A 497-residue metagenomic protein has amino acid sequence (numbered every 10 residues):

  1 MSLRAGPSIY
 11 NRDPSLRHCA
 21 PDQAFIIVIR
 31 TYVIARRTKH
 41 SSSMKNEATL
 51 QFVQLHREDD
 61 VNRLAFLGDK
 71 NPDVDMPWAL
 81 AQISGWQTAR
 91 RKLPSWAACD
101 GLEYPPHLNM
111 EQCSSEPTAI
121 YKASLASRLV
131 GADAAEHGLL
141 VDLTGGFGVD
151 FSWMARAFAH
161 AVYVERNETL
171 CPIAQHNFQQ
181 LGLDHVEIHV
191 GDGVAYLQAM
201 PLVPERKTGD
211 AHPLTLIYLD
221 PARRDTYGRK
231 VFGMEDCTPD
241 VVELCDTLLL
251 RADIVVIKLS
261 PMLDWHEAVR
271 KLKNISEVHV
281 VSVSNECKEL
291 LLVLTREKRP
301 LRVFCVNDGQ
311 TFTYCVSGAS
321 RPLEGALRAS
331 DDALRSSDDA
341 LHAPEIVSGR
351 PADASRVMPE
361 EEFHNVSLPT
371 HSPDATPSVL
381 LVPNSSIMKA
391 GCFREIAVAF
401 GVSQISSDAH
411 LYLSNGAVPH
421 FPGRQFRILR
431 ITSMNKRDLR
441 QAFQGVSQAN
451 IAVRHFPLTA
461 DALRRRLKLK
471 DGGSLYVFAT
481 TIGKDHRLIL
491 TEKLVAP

Functional and structural regions predicted by a protein language model:
A5, I9-H18, D22-P497: SAM-dependent transferase fold signal centered on methyltransferase-like domains, encompassing both Class I
